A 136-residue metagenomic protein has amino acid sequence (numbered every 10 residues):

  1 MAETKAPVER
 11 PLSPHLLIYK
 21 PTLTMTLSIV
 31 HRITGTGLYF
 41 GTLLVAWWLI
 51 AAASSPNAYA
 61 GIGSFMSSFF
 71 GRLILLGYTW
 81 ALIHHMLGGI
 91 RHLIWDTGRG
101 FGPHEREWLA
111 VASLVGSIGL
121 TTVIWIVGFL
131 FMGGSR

Functional and structural regions predicted by a protein language model:
M1-R136: Membrane-embedded alpha-helical bundles that constitute the cytochrome b-like, heme-associated redox core of multi-pass
